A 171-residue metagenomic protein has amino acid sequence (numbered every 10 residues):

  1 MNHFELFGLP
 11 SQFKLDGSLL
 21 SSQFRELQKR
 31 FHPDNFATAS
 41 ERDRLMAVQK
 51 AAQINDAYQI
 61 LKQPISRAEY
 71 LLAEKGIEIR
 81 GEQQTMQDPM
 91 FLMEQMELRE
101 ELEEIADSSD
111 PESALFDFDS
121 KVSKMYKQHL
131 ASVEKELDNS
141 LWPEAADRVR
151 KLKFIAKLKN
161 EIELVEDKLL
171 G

Functional and structural regions predicted by a protein language model:
M1-G171: C-terminal accessory/regulatory regions appended to core domains
